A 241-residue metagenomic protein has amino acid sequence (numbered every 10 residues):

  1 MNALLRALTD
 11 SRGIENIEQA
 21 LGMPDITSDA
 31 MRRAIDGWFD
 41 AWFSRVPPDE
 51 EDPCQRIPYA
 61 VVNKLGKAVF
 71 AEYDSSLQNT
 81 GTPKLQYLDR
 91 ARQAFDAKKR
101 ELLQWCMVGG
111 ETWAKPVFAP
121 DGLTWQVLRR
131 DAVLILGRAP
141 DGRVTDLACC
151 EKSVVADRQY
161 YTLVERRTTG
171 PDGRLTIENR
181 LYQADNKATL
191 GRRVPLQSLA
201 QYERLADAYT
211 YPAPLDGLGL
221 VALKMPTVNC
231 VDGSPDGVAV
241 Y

Functional and structural regions predicted by a protein language model:
M1-R143: Extended, helix-rich architectural segments
T9-G13, L103-E111, K115-Y241: Structured, contiguous alpha/beta core segments that scaffold functional sites
